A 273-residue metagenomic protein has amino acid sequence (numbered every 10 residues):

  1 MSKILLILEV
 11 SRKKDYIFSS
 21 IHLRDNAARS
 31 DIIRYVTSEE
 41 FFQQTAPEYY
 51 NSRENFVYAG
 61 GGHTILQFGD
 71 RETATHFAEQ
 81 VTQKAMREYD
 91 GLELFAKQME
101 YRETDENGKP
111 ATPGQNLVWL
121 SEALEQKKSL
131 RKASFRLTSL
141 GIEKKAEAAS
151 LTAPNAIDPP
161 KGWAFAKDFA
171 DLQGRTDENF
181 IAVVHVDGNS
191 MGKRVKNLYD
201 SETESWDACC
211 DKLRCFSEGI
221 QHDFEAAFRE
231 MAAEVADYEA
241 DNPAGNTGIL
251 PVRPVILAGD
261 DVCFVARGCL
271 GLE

Functional and structural regions predicted by a protein language model:
M1-E273: Regulatory and interdomain segments flanking nucleotide-handling catalytic cores in signaling/defense enzymes
